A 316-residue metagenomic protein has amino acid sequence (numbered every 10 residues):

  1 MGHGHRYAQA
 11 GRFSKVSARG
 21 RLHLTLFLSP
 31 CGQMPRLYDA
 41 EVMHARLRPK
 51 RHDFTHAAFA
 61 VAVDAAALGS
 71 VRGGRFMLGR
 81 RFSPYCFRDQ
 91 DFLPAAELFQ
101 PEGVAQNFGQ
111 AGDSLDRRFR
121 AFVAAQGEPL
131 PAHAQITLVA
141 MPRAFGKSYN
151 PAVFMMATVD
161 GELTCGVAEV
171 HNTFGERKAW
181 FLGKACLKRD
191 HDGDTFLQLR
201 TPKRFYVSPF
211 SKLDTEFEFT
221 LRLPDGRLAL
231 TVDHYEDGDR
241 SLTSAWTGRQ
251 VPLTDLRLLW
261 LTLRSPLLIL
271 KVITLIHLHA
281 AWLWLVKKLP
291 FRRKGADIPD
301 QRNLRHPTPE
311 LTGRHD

Functional and structural regions predicted by a protein language model:
M1-Q33: N-terminal amphipathic/basic-hydrophobic helices that include classical n-h-c signal peptides and signal-anchor
G20, L24-D316: Mature, function-bearing regions of proteins
